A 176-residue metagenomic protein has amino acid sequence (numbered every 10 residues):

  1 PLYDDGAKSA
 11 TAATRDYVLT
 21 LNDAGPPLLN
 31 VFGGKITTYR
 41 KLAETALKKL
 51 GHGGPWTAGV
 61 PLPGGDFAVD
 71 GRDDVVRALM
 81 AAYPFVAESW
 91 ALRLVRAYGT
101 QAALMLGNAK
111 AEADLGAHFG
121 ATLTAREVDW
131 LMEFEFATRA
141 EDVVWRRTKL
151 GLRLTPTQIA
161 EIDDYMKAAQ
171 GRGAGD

Functional and structural regions predicted by a protein language model:
P1-D176: C-terminal accessory subdomains/tails of enzymes that are appended
